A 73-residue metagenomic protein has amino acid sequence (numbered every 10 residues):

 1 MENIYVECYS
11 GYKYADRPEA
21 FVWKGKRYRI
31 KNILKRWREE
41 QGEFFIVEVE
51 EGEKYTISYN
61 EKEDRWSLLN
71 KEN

Functional and structural regions predicted by a protein language model:
M1-N73: Cysteine-centric segments in proteins
